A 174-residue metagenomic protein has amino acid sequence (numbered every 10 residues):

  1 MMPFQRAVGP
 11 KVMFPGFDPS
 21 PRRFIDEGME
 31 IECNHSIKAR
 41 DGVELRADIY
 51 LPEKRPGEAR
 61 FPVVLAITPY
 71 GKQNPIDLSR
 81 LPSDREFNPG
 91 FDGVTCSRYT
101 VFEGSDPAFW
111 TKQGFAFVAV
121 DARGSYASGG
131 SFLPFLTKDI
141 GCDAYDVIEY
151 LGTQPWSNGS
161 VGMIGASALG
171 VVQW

Functional and structural regions predicted by a protein language model:
M1-E27: N-terminal pre-domain segments of enzymes
M13-F14, E27-G28, D106, K112-Q113: S-adenosyl-L-methionine-dependent nucleic acid methyltransferase catalytic domains
D18-A59, V63: N-terminal cap/lid segment of alpha/beta-hydrolase-fold proteins
I31-N34, N158, V171: Short coil/loop residues immediately preceding or within conserved phosphate-binding loops of NTP-utilizing enzyme
G42, G124, G165: Conserved G/P- and acidic residue-centered "switch" motifs that form tight phosphate/ATP-binding loops in soluble
A59-G152: Cap/lid segment of the alpha/beta-hydrolase catalytic domain
G152, A168-W174: Short glycine-enriched nucleophile-adjacent loop and the immediately C-terminal alpha-helix near the catalytic center
P155-S167: Alpha/beta-hydrolase fold nucleophile elbow
